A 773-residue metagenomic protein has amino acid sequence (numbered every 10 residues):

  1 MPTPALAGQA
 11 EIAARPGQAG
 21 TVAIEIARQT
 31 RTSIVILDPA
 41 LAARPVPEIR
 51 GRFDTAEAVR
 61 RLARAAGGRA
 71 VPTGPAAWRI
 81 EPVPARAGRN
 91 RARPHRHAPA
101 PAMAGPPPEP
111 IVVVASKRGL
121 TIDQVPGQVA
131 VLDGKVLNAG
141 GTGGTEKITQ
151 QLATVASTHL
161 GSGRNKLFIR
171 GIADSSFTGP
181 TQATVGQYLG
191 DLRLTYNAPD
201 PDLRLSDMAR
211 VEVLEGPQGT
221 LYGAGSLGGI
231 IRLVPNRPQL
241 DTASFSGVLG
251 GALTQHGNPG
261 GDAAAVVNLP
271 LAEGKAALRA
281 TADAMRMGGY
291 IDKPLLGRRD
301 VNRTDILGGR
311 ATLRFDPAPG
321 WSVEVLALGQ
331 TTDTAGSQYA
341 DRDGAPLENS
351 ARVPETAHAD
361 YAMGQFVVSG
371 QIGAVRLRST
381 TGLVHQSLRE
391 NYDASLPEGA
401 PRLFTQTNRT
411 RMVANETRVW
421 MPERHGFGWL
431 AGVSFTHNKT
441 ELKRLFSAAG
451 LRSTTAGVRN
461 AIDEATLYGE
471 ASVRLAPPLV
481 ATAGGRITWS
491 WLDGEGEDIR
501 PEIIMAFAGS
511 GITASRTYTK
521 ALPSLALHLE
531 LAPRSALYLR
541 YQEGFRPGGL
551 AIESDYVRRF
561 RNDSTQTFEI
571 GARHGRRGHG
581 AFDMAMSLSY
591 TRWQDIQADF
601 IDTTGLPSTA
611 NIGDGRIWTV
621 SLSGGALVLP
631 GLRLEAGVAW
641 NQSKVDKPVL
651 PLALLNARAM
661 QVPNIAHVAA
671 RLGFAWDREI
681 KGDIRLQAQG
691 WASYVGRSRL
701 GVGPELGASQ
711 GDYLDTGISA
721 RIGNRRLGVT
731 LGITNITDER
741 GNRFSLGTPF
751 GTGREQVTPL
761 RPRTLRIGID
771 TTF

Functional and structural regions predicted by a protein language model:
A23, R96-L240, I570: Acidic, small-polar-rich N-terminal luminal/periplasmic segments of exported/outer-membrane proteins
I111, A264, V367-S395, E530 (+4 more regions): Membrane-embedded beta-barrel scaffold of Gram-negative outer-membrane proteins
Q182-T184, Y196, S206-E215, T220-K293 (+7 more regions): Outer-membrane beta-barrel translocator/receptor signature
Q255-T334, D360-F366, R411, N415 (+4 more regions): Transmembrane beta-barrel wall of Gram-negative outer-membrane proteins
L296-D300, F435-S535, P547, G637 (+1 more regions): Signature of Gram-negative outer-membrane beta-barrel scaffolds
T331-P346, S387, T436-A448, D498-I504 (+8 more regions): Surface-exposed extracellular loop regions of Gram-negative outer-membrane beta-barrel proteins, predominantly
L430, A481, S490, Y590-R592 (+2 more regions): Gram-negative outer-membrane beta-barrel transporters
S693-G701, R721-F773: C-terminal beta-signal and adjacent terminal beta-strands/loops of Gram-negative outer-membrane beta-barrel proteins
